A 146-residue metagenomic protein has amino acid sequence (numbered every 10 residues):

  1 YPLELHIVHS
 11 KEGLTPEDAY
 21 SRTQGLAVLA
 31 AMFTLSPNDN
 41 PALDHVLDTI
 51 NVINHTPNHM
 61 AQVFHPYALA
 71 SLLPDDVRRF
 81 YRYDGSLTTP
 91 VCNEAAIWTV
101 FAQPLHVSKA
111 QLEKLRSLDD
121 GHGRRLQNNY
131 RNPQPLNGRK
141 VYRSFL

Functional and structural regions predicted by a protein language model:
Y1-P2, H6-L146: Extracellular or lumenal secretory-pathway regions
